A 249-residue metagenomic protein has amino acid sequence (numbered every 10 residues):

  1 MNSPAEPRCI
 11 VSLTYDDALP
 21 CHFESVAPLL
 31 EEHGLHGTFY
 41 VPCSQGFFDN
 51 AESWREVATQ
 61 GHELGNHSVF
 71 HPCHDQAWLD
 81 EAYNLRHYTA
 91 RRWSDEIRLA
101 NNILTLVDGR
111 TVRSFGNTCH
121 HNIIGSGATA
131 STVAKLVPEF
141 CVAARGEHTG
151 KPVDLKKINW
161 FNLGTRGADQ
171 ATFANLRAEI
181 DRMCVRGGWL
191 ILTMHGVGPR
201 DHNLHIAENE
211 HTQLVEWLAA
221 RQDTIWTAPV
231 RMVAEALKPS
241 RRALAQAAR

Functional and structural regions predicted by a protein language model:
N2-A5, G37, G46-F48, C141-K156 (+2 more regions): C-terminal domain-boundary segment and adjacent tail
P4-R8, W78-Y83, G198: Short glycine/proline-rich turn/loop motifs
I10-T14, H22-H74, R113-N117, R145 (+2 more regions): Short, well-structured secondary-structure segments
T14, Y88-R92, H202, I206: Short, surface-exposed alpha-helical recognition segments that flank or form part of ligand/macromolecule-binding
D17: His/Cys-centered metal/cofactor-coordination and adjacent catalytic loops
F23-E32, A51, R55, T59 (+6 more regions): Amphipathic, non-transmembrane alpha-helical secondary structure
S25, L30, Q45-D49, C73-R177: Catalytic domains of cell-wall/extracellular-matrix polysaccharide-remodeling enzymes, centered on de-N-acetylation
P42, S126-A128, H202-I206: Short, solvent-exposed loop/turn segments at secondary-structure boundaries
